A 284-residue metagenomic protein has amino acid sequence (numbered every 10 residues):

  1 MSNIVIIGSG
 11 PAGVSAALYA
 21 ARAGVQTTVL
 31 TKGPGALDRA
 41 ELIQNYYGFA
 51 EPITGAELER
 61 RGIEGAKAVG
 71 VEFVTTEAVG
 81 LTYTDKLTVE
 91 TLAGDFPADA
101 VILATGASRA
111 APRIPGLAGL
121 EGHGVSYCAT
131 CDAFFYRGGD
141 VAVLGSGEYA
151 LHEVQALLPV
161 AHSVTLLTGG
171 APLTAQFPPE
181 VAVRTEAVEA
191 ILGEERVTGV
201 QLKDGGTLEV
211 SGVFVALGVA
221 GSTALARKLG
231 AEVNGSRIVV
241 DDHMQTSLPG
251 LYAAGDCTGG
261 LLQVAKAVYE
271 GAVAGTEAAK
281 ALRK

Functional and structural regions predicted by a protein language model:
M1-N3, T75-T76, R137-G139, L248: Phosphate-coordination loops involved in phosphoryl transfer and adenosine-cofactor binding
I4-R60, G139-D140, G145, Y149-L173: Beta1-alpha1 glycine-rich phosphate/pyrophosphate-binding loop at the start of Rossmann-like nucleotide-binding domains
L37, R60, A66-T84, T88-E90 (+3 more regions): A Rossmann-like FAD-binding core segment of flavoenzymes
R39-A40, R113-A118, F134-Y136, L173-E180: Short loop/helix-cap segments at secondary-structure boundaries that form the rim of catalytic
V69-G138, L144-S146: Glycine/small-residue-rich loop that forms an oxyanion/phosphate-binding "nest" at active or ligand-binding sites
R113, G119-F135, L217-K266, V273-T276 (+1 more regions): FAD-site-proximal beta/loop scaffold in flavoenzymes
